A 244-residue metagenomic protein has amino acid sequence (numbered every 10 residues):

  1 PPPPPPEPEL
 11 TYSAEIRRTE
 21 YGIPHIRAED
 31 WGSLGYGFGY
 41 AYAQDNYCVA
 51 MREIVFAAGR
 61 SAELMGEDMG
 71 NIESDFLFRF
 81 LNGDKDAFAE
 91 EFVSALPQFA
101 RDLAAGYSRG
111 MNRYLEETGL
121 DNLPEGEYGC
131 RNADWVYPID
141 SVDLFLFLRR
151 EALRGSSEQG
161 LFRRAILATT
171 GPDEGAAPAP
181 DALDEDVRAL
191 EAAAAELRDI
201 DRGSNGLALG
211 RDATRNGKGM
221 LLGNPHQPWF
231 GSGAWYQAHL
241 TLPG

Functional and structural regions predicted by a protein language model:
P2-S232, P243-G244: Substrate-recognition/specificity elements adjacent to catalytic centers across diverse enzyme folds
Y236: An aromatic- and glycine-enriched ligand-binding surface/loop that stacks and positions planar moieties
L240: Glycine-rich phosphate-binding loop of nucleotide-binding enzymes
